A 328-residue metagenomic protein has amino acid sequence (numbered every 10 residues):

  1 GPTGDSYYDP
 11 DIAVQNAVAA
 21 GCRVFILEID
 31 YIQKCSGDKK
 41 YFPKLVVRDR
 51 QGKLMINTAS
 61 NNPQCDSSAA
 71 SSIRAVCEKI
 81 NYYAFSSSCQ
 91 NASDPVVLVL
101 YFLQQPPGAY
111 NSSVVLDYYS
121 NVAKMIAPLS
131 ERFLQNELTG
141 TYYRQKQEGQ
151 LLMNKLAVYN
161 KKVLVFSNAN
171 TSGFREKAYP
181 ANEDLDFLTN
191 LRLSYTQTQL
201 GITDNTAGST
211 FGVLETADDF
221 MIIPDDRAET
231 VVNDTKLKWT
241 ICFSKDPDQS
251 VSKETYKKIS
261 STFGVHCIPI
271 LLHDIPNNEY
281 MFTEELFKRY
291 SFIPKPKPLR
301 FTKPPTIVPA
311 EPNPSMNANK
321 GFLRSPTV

Functional and structural regions predicted by a protein language model:
G1-V328: Catalytic cores of phosphodiester-bond hydrolases, prominently lipid phosphodiesterases
